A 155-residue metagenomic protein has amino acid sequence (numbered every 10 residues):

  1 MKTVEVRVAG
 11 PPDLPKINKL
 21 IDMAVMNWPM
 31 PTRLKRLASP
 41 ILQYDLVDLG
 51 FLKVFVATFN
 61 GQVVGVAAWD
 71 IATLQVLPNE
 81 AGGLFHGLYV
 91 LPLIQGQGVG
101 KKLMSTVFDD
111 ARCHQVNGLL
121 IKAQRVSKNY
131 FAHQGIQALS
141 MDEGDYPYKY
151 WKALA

Functional and structural regions predicted by a protein language model:
V4-K19: A short beta-loop-alpha structural element at the N-terminal edge of CoA-dependent acyl/N-acetyltransferase catalytic
D22-Y44: Conserved GNAT-fold acetyl-CoA-binding loop/helix
Y44-V56, L84: A short helix-loop-beta-strand connector motif used in the catalytic cores of GNAT acetyltransferases and, in some
V56, Q62-I71, L84, Y89: Conserved beta-strand in the GNAT
P78-P92, Y148: Conserved acetyl-CoA binding element of GNAT-fold acetyltransferases
I94, G98-T106: Conserved acetyl-CoA pyrophosphate-binding loop and the N-cap/start of the following alpha-helix in GNAT-like
M104, A111-Q124: Conserved GNAT acetyl-CoA-binding A-motif
C113, R125-K149: Conserved active-site alpha-helix within GNAT-family acetyltransferase domains
